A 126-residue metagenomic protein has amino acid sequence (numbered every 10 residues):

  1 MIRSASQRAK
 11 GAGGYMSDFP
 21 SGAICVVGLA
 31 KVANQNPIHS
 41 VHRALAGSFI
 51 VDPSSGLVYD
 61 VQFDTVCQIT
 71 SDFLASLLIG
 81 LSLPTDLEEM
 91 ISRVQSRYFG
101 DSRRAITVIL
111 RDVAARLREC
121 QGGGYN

Functional and structural regions predicted by a protein language model:
I2-S4, R8-L29: Short, compositionally biased leader-like segments
V32-N126: Active-site- and interface-proximal helix/loop "cap" or "latch" segments in soluble metabolic and energy-transducing
